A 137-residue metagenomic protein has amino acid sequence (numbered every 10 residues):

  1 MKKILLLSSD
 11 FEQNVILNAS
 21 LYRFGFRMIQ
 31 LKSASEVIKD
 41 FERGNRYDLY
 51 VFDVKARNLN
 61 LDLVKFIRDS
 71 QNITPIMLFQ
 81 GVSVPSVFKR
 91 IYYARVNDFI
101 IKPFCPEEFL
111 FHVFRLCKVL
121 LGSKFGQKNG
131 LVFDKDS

Functional and structural regions predicted by a protein language model:
D10-L31, E36: Two-component/phosphorelay signaling modules centered on CheY-like receiver
K32-L49, R57: Acidic, metal-coordinating helix/loop segments flanking the phosphotransfer/catalytic sites of two-component signaling
L61-I73: Short amphipathic alpha-helix used as the core "switch/output" element in two-component signaling
D62, V82-D98: Alpha4 helix (beta4-alpha4-beta5 surface) of REC/receiver domains from two-component response regulators
I73-P85: A short, hydrophobic beta-strand element within the central beta-sheet of small alpha/beta folds
S86, F104-V113: C-terminal output helix
V119-S137: CheY-like receiver
